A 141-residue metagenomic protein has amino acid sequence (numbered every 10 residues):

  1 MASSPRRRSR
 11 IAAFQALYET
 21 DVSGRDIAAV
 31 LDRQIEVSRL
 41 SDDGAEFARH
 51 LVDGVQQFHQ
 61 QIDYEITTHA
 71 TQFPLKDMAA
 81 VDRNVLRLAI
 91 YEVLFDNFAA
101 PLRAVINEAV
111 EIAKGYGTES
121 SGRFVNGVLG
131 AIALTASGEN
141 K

Functional and structural regions predicted by a protein language model:
M1-G122, N126-K141: N-terminal interaction/assembly modules
